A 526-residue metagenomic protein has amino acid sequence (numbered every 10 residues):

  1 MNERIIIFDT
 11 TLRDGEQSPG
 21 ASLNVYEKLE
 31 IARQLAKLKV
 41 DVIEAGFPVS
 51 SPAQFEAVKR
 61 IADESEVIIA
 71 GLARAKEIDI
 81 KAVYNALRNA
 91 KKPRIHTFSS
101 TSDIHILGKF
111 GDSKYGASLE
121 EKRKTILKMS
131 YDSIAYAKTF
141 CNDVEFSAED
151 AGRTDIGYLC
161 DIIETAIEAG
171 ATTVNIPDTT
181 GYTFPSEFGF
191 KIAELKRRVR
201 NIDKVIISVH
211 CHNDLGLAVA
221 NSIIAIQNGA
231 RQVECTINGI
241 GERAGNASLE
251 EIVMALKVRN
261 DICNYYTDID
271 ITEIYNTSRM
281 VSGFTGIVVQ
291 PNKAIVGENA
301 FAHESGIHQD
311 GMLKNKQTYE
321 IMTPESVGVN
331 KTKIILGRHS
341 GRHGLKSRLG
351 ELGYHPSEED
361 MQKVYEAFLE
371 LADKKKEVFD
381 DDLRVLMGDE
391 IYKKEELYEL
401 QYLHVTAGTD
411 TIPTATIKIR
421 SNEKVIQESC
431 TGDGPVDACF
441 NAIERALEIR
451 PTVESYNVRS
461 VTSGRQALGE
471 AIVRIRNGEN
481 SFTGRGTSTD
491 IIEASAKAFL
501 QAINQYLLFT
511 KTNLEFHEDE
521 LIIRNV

Functional and structural regions predicted by a protein language model:
E3-I7, D14-V42, F55-E64, E77-I207 (+1 more regions): Alpha/beta enzyme core
R4-I5, T11, M254, N260-S429 (+2 more regions): A mid-to-C-terminal "edge-of-domain" accessory segment
L12, F47-P48, R74-A75, S99-S100 (+7 more regions): Short, ordered loop/turn segments at secondary-structure junctions
Q17, E30-I31, K376-F482, G486-E493: Non-catalytic terminal/interface segments that mediate subunit docking, oligomerization, and allosteric communication
L38, E64, A86, A90 (+13 more regions): Change "in soluble alpha/beta enzymes" to "in soluble alpha/beta proteins
T183, F190-K314: Catalytic alpha/beta core domains of metabolic enzymes, predominantly
S481-T483, T487-F516: Mixed-charge, glycine-accented linear interaction segment located at domain edges/termini
T512-V526: Short, highly charged C-terminal tails/helix-capping segments
